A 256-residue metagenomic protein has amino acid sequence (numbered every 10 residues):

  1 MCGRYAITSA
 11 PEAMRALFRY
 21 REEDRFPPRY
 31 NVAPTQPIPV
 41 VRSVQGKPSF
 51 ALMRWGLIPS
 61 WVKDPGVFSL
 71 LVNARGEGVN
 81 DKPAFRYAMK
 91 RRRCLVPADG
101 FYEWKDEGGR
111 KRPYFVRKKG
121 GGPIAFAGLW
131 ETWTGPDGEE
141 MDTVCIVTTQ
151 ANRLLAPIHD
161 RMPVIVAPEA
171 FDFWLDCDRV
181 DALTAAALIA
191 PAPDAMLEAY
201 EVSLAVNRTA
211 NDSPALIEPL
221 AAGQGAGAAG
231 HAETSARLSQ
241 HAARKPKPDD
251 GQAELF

Functional and structural regions predicted by a protein language model:
M1-F256: Short linear sequence motif anchored by a di-proline
